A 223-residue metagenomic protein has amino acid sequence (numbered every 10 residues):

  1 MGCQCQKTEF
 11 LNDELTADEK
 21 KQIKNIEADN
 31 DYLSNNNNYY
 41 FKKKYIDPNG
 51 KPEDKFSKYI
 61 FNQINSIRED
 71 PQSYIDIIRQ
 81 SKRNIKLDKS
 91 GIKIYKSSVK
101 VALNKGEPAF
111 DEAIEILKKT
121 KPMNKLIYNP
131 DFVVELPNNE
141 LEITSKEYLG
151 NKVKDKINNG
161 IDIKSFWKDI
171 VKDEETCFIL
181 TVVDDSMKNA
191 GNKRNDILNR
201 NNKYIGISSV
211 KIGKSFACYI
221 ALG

Functional and structural regions predicted by a protein language model:
M1-E9: Polybasic, Ser/Thr-rich amphipathic helices
Q6, A17, L33-S34, Y95 (+3 more regions): Intrinsically disordered, low-complexity, compositionally biased regions/tails
L11-D13: Secretory N-termini
L15-D54: N-terminal low-complexity, Pro/Thr/Ser-rich intrinsically disordered segments that act as propeptides or flexible
T16-E19, A109-A113, E175: Short amphipathic alpha-helical segments that mediate assembly, nucleic-acid/protein binding, or membrane association
N38-K43, F110-E115, I170-V171: Short amphipathic alpha-helical segments, especially helix-boundary/capping motifs
P48-I163, R200-I205: Short, well-ordered surface patches within globular domains
D131, E135-G223: A well-ordered secondary-structure block
